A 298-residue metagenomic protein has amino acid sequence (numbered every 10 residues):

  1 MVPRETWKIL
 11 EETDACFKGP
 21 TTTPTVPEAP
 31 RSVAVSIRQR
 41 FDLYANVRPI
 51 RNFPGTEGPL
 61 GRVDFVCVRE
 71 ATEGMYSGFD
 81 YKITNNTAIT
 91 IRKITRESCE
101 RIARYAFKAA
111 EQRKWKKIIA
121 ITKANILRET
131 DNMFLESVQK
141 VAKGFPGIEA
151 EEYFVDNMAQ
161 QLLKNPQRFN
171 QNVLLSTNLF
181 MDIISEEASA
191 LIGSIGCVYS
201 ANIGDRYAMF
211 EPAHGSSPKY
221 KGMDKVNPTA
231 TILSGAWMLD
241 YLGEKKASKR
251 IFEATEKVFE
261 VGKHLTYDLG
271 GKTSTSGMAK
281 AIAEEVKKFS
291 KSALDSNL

Functional and structural regions predicted by a protein language model:
M1, E5-L10, A150-R168: A structured beta-alpha segment of the ubiquitous adenosine-cofactor-binding alpha/beta core
M1-I89, L179-I183: N-terminal glycine-rich phosphate/adenylate-binding segment common to multiple enzyme folds
R38-N52, G144-Y153, C197-E211: Short, acidic/small-residue loops that bind anionic groups at enzyme active sites
N52-F79, K93, E97-S98, G215-K249: Short, glycine-/small-residue-rich phosphate/pyrophosphate-handling segment
T84-N157, N170: Glycine-rich phosphate/diphosphate-binding loop of Rossmann-like nucleotide-binding domains
Q161-R250, A254-K263: Glycine-rich phosphate/nucleotide-binding loop
K291-L298: Eukaryotic N-terminal low-complexity, Ser/Thr- and Lys/Arg-rich leader segments that predominantly function as
